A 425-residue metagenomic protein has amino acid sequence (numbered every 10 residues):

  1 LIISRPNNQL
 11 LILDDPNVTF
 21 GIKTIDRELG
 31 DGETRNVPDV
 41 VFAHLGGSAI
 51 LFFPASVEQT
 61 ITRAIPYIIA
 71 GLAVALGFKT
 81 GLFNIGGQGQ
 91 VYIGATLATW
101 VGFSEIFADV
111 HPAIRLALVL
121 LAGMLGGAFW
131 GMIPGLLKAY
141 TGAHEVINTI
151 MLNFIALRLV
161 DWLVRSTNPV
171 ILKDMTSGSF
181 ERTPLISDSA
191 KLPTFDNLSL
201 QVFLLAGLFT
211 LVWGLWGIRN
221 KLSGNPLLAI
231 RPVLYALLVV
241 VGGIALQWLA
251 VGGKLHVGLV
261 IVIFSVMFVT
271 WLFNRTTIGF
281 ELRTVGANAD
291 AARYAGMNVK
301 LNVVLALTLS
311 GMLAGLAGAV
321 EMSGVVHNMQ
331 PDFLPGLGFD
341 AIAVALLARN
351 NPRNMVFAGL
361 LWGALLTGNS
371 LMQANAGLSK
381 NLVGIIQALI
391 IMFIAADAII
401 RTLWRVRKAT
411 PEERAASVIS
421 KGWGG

Functional and structural regions predicted by a protein language model:
L1-G21, I25, V212-L238, G243 (+4 more regions): Cytosolic-side transmembrane-helix boundaries in multi-pass membrane proteins
L1-I69, P112-L118: Membrane-interfacial amphipathic/re-entrant helices at transmembrane-helix boundaries
I3-L13, A156-F203, N220-V233, Q247 (+2 more regions): Extracellular/periplasmic helix-loop junction at the C-terminal end of a transmembrane helix in multi-pass membrane
S4, A43-E105, L120, M124-T149 (+4 more regions): Single transmembrane alpha-helix segments in multi-pass membrane proteins
N8, E145-V146, T176-S179, S199-A206 (+4 more regions): Loop-to-transmembrane alpha-helix initiation sites
G77, P193-R283: Alpha-helical transmembrane segments of multi-pass integral membrane proteins
I278-V303: Short cytoplasmic-facing helical segments at TM-TM junctions of multi-pass membrane proteins
L307-A388: Transmembrane alpha-helical segments in multi-pass inner-membrane proteins
